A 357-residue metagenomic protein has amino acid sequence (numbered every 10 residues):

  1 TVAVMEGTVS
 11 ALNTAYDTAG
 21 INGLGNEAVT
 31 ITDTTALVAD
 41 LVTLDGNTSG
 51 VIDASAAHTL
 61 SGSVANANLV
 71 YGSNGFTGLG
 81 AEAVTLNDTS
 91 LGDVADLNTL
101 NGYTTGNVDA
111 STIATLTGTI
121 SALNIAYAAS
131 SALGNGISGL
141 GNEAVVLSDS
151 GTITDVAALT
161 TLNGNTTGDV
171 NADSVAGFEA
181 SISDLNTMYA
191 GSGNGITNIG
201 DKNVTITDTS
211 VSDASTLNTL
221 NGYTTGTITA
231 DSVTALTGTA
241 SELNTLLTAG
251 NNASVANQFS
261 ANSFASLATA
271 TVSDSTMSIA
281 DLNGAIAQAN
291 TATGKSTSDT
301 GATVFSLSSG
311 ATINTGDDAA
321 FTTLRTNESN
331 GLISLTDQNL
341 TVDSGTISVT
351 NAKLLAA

Functional and structural regions predicted by a protein language model:
T1-A357: General marker for long, soluble alpha-helical cores
